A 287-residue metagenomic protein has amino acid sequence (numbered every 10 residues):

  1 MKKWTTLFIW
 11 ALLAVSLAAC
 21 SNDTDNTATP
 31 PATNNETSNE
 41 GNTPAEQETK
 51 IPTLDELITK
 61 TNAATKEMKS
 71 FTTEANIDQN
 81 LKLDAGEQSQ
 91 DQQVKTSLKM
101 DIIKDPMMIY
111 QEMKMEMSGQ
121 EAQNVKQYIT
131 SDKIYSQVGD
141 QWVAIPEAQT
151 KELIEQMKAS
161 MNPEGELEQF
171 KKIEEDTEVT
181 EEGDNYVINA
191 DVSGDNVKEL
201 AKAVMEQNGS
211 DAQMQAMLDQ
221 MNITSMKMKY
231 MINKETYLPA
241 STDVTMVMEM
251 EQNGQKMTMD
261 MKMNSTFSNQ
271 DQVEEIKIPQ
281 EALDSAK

Functional and structural regions predicted by a protein language model:
M1-T5: Positively charged n-region of N-terminal signal peptides that target proteins for export
L7-L12: Sec-dependent N-terminal signal peptides
S16-A19: C-terminal motif of bacterial Sec signal peptides marking the signal peptidase cleavage site
S21-K287: Subset-of-secretome marker
